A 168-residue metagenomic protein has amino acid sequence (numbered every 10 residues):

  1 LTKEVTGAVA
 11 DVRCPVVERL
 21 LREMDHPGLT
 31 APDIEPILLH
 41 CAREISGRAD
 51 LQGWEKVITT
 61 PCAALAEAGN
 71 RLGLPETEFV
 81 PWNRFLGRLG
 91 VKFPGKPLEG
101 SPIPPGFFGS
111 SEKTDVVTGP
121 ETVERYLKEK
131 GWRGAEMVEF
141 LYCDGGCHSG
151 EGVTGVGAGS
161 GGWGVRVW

Functional and structural regions predicted by a protein language model:
L1-W168: Iron-sulfur-associated redox domains of electron-transfer enzymes in respiratory and anaerobic energy metabolism
